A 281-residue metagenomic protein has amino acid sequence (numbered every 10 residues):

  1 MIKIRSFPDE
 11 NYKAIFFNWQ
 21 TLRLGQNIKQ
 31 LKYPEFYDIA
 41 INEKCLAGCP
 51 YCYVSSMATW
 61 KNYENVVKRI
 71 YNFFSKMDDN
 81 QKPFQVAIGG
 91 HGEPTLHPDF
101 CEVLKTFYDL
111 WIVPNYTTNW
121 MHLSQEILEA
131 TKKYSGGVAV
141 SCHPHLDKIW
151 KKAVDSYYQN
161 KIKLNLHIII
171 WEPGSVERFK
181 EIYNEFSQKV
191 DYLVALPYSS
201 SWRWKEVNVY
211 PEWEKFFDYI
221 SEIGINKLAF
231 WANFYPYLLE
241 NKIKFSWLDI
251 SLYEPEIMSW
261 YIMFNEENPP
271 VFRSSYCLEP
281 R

Functional and structural regions predicted by a protein language model:
M1-A40, S56, S246, P255-I257: N-terminal [4Fe-4S]-dependent radical SAM core
G25-R69, Y276: Canonical Radical SAM [4Fe-4S] cluster-binding loop centered on the CxxxCxxC motif and its immediate flanking residues
F36, V54-N65, N80-H97, F107-S124 (+3 more regions): Core AdoMet radical
K61-N65, Y134-E267, R273, C277-L278: Radical SAM enzyme [4Fe-4S]-AdoMet core and its adjacent flexible, acidic and glycine-rich loops/tails across
I70, L123-L128, V176-N184: Short, acidic/polar
F73-N80: Catalytic domains of carbohydrate-active enzymes, especially glycoside hydrolases
F100-C101, L128: Short alpha-helix within the catalytic core of nucleotide-sugar-dependent glycosyltransferases
L104: Histidine-anchored nucleotide/phosphate-binding helix
